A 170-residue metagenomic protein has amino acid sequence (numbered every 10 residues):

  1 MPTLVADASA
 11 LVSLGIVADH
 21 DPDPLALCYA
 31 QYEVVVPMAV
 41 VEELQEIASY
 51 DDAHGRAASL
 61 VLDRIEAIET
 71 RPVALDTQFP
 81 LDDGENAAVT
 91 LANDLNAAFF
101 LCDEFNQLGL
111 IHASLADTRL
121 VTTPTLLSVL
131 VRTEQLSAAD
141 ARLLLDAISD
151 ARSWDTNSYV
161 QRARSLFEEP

Functional and structural regions predicted by a protein language model:
M1-A6, L14-E33, V40, R56 (+3 more regions): Feature 3881 marks metal-assisted phosphotransfer/nuclease machinery and their flanking interaction elements
V5-D7, L101-C102: Short hydrophobic beta-strand that contains or immediately precedes a catalytic carboxylate
Q31, V35-T70: Short, surface-exposed acidic-centric catalytic microdomains
E33, F99-D103: Short hydrophobic alpha-helical runs that function as membrane-insertion/retention elements
R64-L95, C102: Helix-adjacent hinge/juxtasegments
